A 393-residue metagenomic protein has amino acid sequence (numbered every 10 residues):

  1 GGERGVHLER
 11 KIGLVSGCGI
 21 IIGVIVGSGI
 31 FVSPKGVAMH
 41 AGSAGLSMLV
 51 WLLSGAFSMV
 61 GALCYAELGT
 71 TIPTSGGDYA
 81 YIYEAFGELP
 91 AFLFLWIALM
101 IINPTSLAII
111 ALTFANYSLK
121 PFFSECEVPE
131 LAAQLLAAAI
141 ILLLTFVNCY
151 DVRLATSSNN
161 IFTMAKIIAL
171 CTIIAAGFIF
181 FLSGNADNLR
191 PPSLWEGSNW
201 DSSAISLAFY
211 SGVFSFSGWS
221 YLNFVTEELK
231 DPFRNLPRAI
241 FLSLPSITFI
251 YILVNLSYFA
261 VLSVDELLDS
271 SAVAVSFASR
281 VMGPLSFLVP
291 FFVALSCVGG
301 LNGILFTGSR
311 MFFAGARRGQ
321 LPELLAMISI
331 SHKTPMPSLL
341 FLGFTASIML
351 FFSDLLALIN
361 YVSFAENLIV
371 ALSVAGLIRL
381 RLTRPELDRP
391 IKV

Functional and structural regions predicted by a protein language model:
G1-L46, L52, S58-L63, T74-S75: Membrane-interface "cap" regions at the ends of multi-pass membrane proteins
R4-L8, S47, E125-A132, I161-F291: Helix-loop-helix junctions that connect adjacent transmembrane segments in multi-pass membrane transporters
I22, V26, L49, L53-F57 (+11 more regions): Lipid-exposed faces of alpha-helical membrane segments in multi-pass integral membrane proteins
G36, S58-C149, L154, V293-A314 (+1 more regions): Hydrophobic transmembrane alpha-helices that form the core helical bundles of multi-pass secondary transporters
M39-S43, T71-S75, A85-P90, E227-N235 (+2 more regions): Juxtamembrane helix-boundary/capping and inter-helix hinge elements in multi-pass membrane proteins
A80-Y81, G87, K120-E125, W195 (+4 more regions): TM-loop-TM module centered on a large, flexible mid-protein loop between adjacent transmembrane helices in multi-pass
F122, V147-D151, I179-S183, L256-V261 (+2 more regions): Helix-loop junctions at the membrane-solvent interface of multi-pass transporters, primarily the C-terminal
L325-T334, V370-V393: C-terminal membrane-solvent junction of multi-pass transporters and transport-like membrane proteins
